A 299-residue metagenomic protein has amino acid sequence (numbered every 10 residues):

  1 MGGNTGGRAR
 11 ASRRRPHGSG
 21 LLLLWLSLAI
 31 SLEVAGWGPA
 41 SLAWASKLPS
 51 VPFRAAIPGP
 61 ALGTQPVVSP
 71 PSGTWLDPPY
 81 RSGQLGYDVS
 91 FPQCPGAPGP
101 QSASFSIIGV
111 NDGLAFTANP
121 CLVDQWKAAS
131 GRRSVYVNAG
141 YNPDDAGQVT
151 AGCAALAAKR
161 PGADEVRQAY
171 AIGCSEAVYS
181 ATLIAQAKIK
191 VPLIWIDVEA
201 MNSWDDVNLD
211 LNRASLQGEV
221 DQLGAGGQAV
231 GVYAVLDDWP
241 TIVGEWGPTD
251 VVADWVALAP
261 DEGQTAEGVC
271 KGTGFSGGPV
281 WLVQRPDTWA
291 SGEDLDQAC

Functional and structural regions predicted by a protein language model:
G2-L26: N-terminal export and membrane-targeting signals
S31-Q65, S69: C-terminal region of N-terminal signal peptides and the immediate post-cleavage residues of exported proteins
F53-P100, T249-C299: Functionally critical loop-and-helix segments that line ligand-binding/catalytic clefts of soluble enzyme domains
P70-S215: Substrate-binding cleft of extracellular glycoside hydrolase catalytic domains
D144-G152, D238-P248: Glycine-rich, charge-decorated loop segments at or immediately adjacent to ligand/cofactor-binding or catalytic sites
A158, V166, V178-L193, I242-G278: Structural recognition of alpha->loop->beta junctions
L209-Q228: Long, well-ordered alpha-helical scaffolding segments within enzyme catalytic domains, especially pronounced
G224-T241, D254, L258: Aromatic-lined carbohydrate-recognition surfaces of secreted/lumenal glycan-active proteins
